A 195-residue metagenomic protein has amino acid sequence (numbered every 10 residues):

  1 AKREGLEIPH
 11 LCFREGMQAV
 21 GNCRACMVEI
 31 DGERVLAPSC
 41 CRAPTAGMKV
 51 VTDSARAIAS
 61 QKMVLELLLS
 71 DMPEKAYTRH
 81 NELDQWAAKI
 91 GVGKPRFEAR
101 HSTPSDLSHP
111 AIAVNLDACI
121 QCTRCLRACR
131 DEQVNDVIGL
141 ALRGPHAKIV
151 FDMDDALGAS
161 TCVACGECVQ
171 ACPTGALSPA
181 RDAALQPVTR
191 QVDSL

Functional and structural regions predicted by a protein language model:
K2-A46: N-terminal cofactor/phosphate-binding cores enriched in small/glycine residues, especially glycine-rich loops such as
R24-A25, E33-A164, Q170-L195: Fe-S ferredoxin-like electron-transfer domains and their immediately adjacent linker/connector regions across
